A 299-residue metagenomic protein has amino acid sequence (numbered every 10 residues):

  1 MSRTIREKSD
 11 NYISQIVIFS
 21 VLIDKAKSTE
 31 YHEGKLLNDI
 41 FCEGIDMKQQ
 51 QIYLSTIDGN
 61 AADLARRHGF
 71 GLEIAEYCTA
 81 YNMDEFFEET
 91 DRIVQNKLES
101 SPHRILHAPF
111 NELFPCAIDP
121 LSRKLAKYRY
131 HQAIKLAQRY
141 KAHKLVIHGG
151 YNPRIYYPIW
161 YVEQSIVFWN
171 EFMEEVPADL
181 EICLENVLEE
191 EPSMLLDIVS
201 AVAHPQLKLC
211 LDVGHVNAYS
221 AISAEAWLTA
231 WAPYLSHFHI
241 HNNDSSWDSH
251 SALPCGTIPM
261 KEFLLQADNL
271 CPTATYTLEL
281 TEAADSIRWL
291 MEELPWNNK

Functional and structural regions predicted by a protein language model:
I13, I18, L22-K25, E30-A108 (+1 more regions): N-terminal pre-domain/capping segments
D39, C116-K208: Active-site acidic/histidine proton-transfer and metal-coordination neighborhood in alpha/beta enzyme cores
D39-G44, K48, D63-A65, P192-L207 (+1 more regions): Histidine-acidic metal/acid-base catalytic patches
Q50-S55, L72-I74, R104-L106, L145-I147 (+4 more regions): Hydrophobic faces of well-ordered beta-strands that scaffold small-molecule active sites in alpha/beta enzyme cores
I57, A75-T79, P109-N111, G150-N152 (+4 more regions): Active-site beta-loop-alpha junctions enriched in small/polar residues
A62-G69, E88-I105, I134-Y140, E174 (+3 more regions): Acidic (Asp/Glu)-rich catalytic clusters
F87-D91, R123, K127-Y130, Y161-V167 (+2 more regions): Charged helix-capping and loop-helix junction motifs
E112-A117, P153-Y157, A218-Y219, S246-H250: A short acidic, helix-capping loop that chelates divalent metal ions and anchors anionic groups
